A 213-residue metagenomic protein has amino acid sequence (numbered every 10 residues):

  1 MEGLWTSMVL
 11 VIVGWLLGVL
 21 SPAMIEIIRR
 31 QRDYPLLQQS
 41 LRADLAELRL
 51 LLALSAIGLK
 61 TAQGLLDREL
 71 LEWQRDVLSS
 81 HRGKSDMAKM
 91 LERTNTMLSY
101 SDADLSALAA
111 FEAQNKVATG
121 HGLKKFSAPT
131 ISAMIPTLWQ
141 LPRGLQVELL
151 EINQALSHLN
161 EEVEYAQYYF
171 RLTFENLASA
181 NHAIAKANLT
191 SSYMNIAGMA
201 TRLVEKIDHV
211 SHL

Functional and structural regions predicted by a protein language model:
M1-Q31: Membrane-embedded hydrophobic alpha-helical segments
I28-R49: Juxtamembrane membrane-water interface segments immediately C-terminal to a transmembrane helix
A43, E47-L213: Interfacial alpha-helical end/capping and short helix-turn segments at domain and membrane boundaries
